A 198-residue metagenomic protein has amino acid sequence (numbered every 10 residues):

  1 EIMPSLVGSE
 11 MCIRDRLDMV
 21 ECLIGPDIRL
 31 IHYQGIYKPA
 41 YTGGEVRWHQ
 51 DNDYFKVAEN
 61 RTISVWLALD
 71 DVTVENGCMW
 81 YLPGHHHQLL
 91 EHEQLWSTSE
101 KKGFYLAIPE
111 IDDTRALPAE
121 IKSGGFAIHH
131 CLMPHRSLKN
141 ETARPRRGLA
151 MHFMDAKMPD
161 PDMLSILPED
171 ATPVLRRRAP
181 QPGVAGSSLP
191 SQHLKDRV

Functional and structural regions predicted by a protein language model:
E1-G8, C12-I13: Single conserved hydrophobic/aromatic residue that forms the stacking wall/gate of nucleotide- or nucleobase-binding
R16-Y81: Conserved double-stranded beta-helix
Y37-P39, T73, Q88, D155-K157 (+1 more regions): Feature marks short, surface-exposed loop/turn motifs that line or immediately flank catalytic pockets and channel
Q50, S99-R115, P145, M163-D170: Short, surface-exposed loop/helix-turn segments at secondary-structure junctions that function as lids/hinges flanking
Q50-D53, W66-L67, D113-R115, M133-R136: Glycine-rich, charged/polar anion/phosphate-binding loops that engage phosphate groups from diverse ligands
V72-P134: Double-stranded beta-helix
Q94, F126-I128, L132-V198: Non-heme Fe(II)/2-oxoglutarate
